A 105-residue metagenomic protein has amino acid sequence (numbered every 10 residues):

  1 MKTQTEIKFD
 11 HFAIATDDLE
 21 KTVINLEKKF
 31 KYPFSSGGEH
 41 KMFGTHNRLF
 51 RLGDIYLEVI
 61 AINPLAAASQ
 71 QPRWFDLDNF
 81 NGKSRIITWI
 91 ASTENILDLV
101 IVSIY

Functional and structural regions predicted by a protein language model:
M1-F9, I14-P33, L52-Y105: Glyoxalase I/VOC metalloenzyme domain signal
P33-H40: Conserved catalytic-core motifs of GNAT/GCN5-like acyltransferases
M42-H46: Short acidic/glycine-enriched loop/turn segments that link adjacent beta-strands
